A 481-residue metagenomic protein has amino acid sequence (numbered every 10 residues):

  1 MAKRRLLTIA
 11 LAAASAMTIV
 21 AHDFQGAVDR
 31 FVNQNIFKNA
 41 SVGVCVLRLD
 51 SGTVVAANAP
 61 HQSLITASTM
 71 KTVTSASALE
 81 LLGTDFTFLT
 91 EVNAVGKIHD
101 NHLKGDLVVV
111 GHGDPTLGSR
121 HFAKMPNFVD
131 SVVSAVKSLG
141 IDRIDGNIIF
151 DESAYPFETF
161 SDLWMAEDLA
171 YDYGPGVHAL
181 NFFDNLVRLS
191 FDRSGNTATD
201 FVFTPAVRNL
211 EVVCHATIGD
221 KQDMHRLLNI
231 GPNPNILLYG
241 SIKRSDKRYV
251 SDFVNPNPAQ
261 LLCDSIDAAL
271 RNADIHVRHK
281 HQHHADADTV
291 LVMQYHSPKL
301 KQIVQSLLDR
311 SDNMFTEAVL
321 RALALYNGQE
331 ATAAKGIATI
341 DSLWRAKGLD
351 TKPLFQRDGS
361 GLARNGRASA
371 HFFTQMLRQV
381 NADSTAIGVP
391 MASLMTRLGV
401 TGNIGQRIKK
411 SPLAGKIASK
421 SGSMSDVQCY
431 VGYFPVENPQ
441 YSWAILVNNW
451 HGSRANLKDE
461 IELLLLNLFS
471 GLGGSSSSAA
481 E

Functional and structural regions predicted by a protein language model:
M1-D23, E481: Bacterial Sec-dependent N-terminal signal peptides
I19-D50, V54-S63, D130-G140: Beta-lactamase-like hydrolase cores
G26, R30-F31, L81-K352, S470-G473: Conserved serine DD-peptidase/penicillin-binding transpeptidase domain and beta-lactam-recognizing active-site
V44-V46, T90-V92, V431: Short beta-strand scaffold segments in enzyme catalytic cores
V55-A57, L320-E481: Small-residue-rich helix-loop
A57-S77, L81: Short active-site loop at a secondary-structure junction that contains or immediately precedes the catalytic residue(s)
A59-L64, D252-F253, S360-R364: A short glycine/serine-rich beta->alpha loop
